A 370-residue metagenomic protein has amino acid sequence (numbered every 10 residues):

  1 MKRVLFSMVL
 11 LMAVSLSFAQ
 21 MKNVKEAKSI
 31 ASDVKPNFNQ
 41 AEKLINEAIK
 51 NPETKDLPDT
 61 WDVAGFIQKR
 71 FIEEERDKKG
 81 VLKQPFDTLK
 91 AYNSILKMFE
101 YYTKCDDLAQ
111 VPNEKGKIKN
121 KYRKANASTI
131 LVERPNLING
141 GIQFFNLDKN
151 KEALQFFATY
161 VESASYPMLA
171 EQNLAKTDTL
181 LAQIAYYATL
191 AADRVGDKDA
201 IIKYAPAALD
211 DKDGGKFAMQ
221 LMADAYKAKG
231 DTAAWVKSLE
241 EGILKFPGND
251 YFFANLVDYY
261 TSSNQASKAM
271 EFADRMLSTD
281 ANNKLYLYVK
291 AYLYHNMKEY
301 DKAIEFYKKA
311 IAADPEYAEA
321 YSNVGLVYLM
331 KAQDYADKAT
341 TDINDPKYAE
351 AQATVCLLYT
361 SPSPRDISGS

Functional and structural regions predicted by a protein language model:
Q20-F66, I72-R76: Start-of-domain marker
A48, C105, Y160, A208 (+3 more regions): Canonical positions in the second alpha-helix
T60, L169-A170, I184, A218 (+3 more regions): TPR alpha-solenoid repeat register
I67-L147, Q155, E162-A182, M330-S361: Short coil/linker segments at helix-helix boundaries
Y359, P364-S370: Single conserved hydrophobic/aromatic residue that forms the stacking wall/gate of nucleotide- or nucleobase-binding
